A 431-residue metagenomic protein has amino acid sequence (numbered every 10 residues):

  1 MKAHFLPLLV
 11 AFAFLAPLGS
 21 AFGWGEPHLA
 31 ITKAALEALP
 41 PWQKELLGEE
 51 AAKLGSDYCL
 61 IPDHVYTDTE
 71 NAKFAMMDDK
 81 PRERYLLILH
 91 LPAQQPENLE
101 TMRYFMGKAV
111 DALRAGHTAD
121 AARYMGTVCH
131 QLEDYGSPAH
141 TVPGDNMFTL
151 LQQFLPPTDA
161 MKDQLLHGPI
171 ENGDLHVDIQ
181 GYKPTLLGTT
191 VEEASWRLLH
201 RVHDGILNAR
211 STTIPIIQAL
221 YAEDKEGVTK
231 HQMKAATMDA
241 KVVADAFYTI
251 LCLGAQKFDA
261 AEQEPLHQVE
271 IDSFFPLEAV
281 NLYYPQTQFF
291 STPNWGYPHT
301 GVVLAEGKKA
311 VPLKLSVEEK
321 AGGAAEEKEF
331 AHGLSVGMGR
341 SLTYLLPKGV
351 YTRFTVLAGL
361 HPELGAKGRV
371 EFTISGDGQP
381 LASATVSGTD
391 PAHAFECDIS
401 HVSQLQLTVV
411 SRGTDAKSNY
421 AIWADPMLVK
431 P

Functional and structural regions predicted by a protein language model:
M1-P7: Positively charged n-region of N-terminal signal peptides that target proteins for export
P7-P17: Bacterial N-terminal signal peptides
A21-R123, P138-C252, K257, A261-Q263 (+1 more regions): N-terminal, motif-rich segments that launch catalysis or mediate targeting to/interaction with membranes, typified by
P62-A72, M125, P276-F289: Charged/polar, low-hydrophobicity segments characteristic of intrinsically disordered regions and flexible loops
A121-E133: Short alpha-helix carrying the canonical HExxH Zn2+-binding catalytic motif
L132-H140, L364: Short alpha-helix boundary/capping elements
A255-P431: Gly-Asp-aromatic-enriched flexible segments
